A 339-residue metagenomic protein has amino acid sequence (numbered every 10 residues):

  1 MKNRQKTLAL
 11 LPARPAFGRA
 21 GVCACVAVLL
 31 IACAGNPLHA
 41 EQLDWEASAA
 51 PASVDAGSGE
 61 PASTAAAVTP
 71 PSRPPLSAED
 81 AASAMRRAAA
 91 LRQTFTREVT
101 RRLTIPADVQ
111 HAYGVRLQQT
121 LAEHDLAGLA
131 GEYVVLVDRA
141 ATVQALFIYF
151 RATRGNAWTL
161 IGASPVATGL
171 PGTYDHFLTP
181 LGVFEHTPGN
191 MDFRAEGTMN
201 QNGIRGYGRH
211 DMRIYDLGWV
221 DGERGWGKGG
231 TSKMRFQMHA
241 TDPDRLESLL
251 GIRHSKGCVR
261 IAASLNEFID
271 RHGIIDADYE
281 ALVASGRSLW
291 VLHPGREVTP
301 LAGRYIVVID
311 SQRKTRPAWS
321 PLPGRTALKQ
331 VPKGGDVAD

Functional and structural regions predicted by a protein language model:
M1-A16: N-terminal secretory signal peptides that target proteins for export/translocation
K2, C33-V259, A263-D339: N-terminal pre-domains immediately preceding structured catalytic cores
A9, C23, L146: Alpha-helical and His/Cys-centered functional microenvironments
A9-A13, V26, E267: Enrichment for repetitive, rod-forming helical segments
G18-G21, G57: Residue-identity detector for glycine
G21-A32: Bacterial N-terminal signal peptides
